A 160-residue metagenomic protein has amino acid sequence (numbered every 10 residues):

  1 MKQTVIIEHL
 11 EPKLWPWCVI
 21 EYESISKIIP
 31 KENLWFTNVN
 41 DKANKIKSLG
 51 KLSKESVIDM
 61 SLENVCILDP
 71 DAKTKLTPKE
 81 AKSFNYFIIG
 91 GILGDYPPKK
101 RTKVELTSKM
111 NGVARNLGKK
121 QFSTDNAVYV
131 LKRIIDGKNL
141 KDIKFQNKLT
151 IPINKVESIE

Functional and structural regions predicted by a protein language model:
K2, C18, E63, L76-K82 (+1 more regions): Short linear sequence motif anchored by a di-proline
T4-V5, L34: Hydrophobic targeting segments
V5-W17: Short, glycine-rich nucleotide/cofactor-binding loops
L14-I29: Histidine-anchored nucleotide/phosphate-binding helix
S24-K27, E80-K82, V104-G112: Short, surface-exposed basic-aromatic patches at helix termini and helix-loop junctions that form
P30-P98: S-adenosyl-L-methionine/SAH cofactor-binding core of RNA-modifying enzymes
V104-N154: Structured adenosyl-cofactor binding patch, chiefly the S-adenosyl-L-methionine
